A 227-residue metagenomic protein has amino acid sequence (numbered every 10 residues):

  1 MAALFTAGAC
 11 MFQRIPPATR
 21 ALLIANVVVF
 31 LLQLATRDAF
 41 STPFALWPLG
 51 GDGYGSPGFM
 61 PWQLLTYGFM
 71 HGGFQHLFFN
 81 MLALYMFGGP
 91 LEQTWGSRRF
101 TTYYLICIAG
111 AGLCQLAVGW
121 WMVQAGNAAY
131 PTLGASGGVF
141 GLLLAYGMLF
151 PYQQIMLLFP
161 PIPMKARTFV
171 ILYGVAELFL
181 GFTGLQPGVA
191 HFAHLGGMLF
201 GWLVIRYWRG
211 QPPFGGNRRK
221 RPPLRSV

Functional and structural regions predicted by a protein language model:
M1-L31, R98, E177-V227: C-terminal transmembrane module of polytopic alpha-helical membrane proteins
F12-Q13, A18, G58-Y146, F150 (+1 more regions): Transmembrane helix-loop-helix
V28-S41: Alpha-helical transmembrane segments of multi-pass membrane proteins
A35, P90, Y146-Y152, L203-G210: Structural signal for the C-terminal ends of transmembrane alpha-helices and the immediately following loop
D38-F69: Extracytosolic (periplasmic/ER-lumenal) interhelical loops and adjacent juxtamembrane/interface segments of multi-pass
A39-S41, P151-P160, G210-N217: Juxtamembrane/interfacial segments flanking transmembrane helices
L143-E177: Multi-pass alpha-helical transmembrane bundles in non-GPCR membrane proteins that perform intramembrane catalysis
